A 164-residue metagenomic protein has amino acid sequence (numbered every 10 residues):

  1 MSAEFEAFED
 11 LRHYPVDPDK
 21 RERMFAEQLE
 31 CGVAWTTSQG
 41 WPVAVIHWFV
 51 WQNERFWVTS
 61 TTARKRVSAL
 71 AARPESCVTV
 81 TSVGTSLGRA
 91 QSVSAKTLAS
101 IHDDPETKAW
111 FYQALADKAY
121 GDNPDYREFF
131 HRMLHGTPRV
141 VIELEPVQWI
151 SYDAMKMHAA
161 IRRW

Functional and structural regions predicted by a protein language model:
M1-V16, L87-W164: Charged, gly/pro-rich active-site loop segments
E6-G32: Short, basic/aromatic recognition patches
D17-K20, A44-V45, A63-K65, E128-F129: A generic local structural motif
R21, V45, R66-A69, T107-F111: Amphipathic alpha-helical interface surfaces
F25-A26, A71-A72, L134-H135: Alpha-helix boundary recognition
Q28-T62, L70, C77-S82, A90-S92: Short beta-strand segments
T62-R64, C77-S82, Y120-F130: Short acidic (Asp/Glu) patches
